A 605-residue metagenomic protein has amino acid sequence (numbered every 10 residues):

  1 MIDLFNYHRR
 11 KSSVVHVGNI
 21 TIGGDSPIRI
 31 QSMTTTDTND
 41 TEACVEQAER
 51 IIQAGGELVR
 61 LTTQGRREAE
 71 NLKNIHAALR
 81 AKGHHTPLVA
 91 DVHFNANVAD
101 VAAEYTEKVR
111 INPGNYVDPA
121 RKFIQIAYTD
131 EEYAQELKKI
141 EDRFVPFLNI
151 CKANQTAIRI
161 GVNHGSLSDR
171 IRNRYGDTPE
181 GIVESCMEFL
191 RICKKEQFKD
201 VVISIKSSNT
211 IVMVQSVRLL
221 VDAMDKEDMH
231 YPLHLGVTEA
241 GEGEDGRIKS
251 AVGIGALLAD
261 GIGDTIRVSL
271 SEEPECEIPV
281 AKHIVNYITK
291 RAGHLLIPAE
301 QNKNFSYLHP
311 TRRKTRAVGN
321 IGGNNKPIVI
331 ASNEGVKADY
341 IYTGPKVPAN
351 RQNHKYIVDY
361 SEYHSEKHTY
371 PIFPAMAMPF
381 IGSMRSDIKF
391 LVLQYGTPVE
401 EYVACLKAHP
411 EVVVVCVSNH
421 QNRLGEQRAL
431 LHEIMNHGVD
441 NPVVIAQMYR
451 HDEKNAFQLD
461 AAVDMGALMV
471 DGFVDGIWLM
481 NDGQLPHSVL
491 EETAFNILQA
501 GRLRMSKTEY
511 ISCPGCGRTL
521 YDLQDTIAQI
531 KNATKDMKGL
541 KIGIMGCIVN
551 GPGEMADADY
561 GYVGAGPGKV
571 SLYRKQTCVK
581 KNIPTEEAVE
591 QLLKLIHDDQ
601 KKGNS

Functional and structural regions predicted by a protein language model:
M1-S32, L148-N154, K290-E334, N532: N-terminal amphipathic alpha-helix/helix-capping segment at the start of soluble metabolic enzymes
D25-A43, P87-N95, I171-V183, T238-I248 (+3 more regions): Active-site mouth loops of central-metabolism enzymes
I28-T34, V59-L61, L88-V92, V109-I111 (+12 more regions): Hydrophobic faces of well-ordered beta-strands that scaffold small-molecule active sites in alpha/beta enzyme cores
T35, G56-L79, P113-Q135, V201-T210 (+2 more regions): Glycine-rich, proline-tolerant flexible connector loops at the mouths of alpha/beta enzymes
E57-L58, T106-K122, D260-P274, G472-H487 (+1 more regions): Glycine-rich phosphate-binding active-site loops on the catalytic face of alpha/beta enzymes
T63-Y105, A349-N350, A375-P379: N-terminal active-site wall of soluble small-molecule enzyme domains
H84-I124, D130-I150, Q155: Hydrophobic or amphipathic alpha-helical targeting/insertion segments
A127-F144, N149, I171-I321, P398-M537 (+1 more regions): Catalytic alpha/beta core domains of metabolic enzymes, predominantly
